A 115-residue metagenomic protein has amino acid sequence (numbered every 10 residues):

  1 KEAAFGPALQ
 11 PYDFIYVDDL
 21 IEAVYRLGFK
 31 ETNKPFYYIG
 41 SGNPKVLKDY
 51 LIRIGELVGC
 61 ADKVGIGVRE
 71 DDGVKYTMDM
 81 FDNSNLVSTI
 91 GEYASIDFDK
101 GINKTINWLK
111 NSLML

Functional and structural regions predicted by a protein language model:
K1-L115: C-terminal substrate-binding subdomain of Rossmann-fold SDR/epimerase-dehydratase oxidoreductases
